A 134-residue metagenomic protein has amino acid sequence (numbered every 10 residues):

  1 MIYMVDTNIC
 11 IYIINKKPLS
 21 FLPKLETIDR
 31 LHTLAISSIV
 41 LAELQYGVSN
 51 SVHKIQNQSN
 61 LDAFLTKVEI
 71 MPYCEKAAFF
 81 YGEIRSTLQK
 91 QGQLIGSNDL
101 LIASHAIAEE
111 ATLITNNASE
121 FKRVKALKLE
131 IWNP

Functional and structural regions predicted by a protein language model:
M1, A103, I107-P134: Acidic, PIN/NYN-like endoribonuclease modules and their adjacent C-terminal/linker elements
M1-I36, V48-L65, K90: Short, well-structured N-terminal submotif of metal-dependent ribonuclease cores
V5-D6, S37, L94-G96, N117: Histidine- and aromatic-rich ligand-binding microenvironments
D6-T7, L44, Y81, A106 (+1 more regions): Generic structural signal for small/hydrophobic residues in well-ordered secondary structure, especially within
I9-C10, V40, A77, S119-E120: Alpha-helix capping/helix-boundary segments
S38, C74, N133: Residues at the C-termini of beta-strands that transition into short coil/loop
E69-I114: Active-site neighborhoods of divalent-metal-dependent phosphate/nucleic-acid chemistry enzymes
